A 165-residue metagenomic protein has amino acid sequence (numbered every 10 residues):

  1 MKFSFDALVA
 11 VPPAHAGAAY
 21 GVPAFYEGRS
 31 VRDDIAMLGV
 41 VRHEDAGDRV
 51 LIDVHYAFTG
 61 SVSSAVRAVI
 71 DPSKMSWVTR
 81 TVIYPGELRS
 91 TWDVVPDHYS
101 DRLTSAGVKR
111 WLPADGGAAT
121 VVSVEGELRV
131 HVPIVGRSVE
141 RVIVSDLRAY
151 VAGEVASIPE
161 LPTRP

Functional and structural regions predicted by a protein language model:
M1-A65: Hydrophobic ligand-binding cavity/cleft-lining segments
Y26-I35, A68-K74, H98-L103: Short, solvent-exposed secondary-structure boundary motifs
R32-D33, E140, T163: Sparse recognition of residues in long alpha-helices and their boundaries
V50-D53, W77-I83, T91-S145: Beta-strand/loop substructures that line and gate deep hydrophobic ligand-binding cavities in soluble
T59-G86: Helix-adjacent hinge/juxtasegments
A156-P165: Short, highly charged C-terminal tails/helix-capping segments
